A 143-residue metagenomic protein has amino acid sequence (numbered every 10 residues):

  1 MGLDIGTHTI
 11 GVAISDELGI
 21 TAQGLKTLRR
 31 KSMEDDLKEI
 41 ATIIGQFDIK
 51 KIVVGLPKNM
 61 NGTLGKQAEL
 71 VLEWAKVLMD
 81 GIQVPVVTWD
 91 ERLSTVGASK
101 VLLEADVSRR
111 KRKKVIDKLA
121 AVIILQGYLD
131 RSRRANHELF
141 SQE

Functional and structural regions predicted by a protein language model:
M1-L3, T7-E143: Phosphate- and other anionic-substrate recognition elements at nucleic-acid/protein interfaces
